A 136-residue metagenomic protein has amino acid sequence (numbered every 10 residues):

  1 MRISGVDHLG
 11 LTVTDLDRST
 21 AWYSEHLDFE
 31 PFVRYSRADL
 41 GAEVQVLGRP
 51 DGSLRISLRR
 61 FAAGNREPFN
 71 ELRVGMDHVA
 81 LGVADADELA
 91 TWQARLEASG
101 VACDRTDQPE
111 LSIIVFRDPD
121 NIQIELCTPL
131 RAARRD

Functional and structural regions predicted by a protein language model:
M1-R2, Y35, Q93-D136: Vicinal oxygen chelate
V6-T14, P50, E67-R95, S112-R117: Vicinal oxygen chelate
T12-R55: Core segments of cupin and vicinal oxygen chelate
T20-A21, A90, I124: Alpha-helical elements of the RecA-like P-loop NTPase motor core of helicases
V33, A42, A63-F69, R134-R135: A short, acidic/glycine-rich surface segment
A38, F61-A63, P109-E110: Short beta->alpha connector loops
R59-N65, P129-L130: Acetyl-CoA-dependent GNAT
